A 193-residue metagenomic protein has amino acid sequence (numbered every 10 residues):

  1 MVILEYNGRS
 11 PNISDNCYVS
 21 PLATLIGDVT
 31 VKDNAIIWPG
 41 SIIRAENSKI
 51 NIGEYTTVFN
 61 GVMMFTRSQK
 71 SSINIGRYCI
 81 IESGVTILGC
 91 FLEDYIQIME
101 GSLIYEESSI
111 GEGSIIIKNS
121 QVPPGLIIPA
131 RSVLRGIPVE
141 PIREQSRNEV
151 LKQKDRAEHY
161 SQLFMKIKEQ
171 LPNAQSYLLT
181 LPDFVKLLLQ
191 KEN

Functional and structural regions predicted by a protein language model:
M1-G8, E46, I52-E54, N60-M63 (+3 more regions): Glycine-rich hexapeptide-repeat left-handed beta-helix
M1-N34, I42, K166, Q190-N193: Extended, small-residue-rich solenoid/repeat segments and analogous flexible loops that form exposed scaffolds
P39-G40, G76: Glycine- and small/polar-enriched repetitive beta-structure motifs of secreted/surface proteins
S41-I42, T86: Conserved interaction-surface patches within small, structured recognition/assembly domains
